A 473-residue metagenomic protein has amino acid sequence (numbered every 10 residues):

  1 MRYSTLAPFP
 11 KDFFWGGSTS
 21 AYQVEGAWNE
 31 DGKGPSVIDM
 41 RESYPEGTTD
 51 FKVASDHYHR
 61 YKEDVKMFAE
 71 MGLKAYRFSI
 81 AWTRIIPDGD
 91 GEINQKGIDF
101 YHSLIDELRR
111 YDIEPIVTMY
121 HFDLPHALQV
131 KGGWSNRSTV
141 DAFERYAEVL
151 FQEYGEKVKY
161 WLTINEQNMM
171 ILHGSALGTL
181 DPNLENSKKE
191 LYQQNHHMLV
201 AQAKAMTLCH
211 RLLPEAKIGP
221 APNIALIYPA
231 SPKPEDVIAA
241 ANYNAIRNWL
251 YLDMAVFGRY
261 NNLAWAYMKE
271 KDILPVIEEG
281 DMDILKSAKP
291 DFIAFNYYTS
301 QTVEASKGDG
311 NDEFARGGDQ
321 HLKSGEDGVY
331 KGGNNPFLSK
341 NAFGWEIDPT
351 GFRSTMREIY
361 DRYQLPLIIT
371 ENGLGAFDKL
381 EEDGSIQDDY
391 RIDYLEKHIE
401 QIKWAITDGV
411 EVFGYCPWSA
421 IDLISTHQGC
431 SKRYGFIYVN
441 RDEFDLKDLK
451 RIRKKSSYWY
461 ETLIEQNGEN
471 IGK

Functional and structural regions predicted by a protein language model:
R2-P45, A69, D88-G89, I98-K473: Active-site region of glycoside hydrolase catalytic domains
D12-F14, Y58, A75: A common structural microfeature
E46-H59, R137: Active-site mouth loops of central-metabolism enzymes
H57-K66, P87, G97: Internal amphipathic alpha-helical repeat/solenoid segments
R60-A81, A288-F292: Catalytic domains of carbohydrate-active enzymes, especially glycoside hydrolases
I80-I93: Glycine-rich, proline-tolerant flexible connector loops at the mouths of alpha/beta enzymes
